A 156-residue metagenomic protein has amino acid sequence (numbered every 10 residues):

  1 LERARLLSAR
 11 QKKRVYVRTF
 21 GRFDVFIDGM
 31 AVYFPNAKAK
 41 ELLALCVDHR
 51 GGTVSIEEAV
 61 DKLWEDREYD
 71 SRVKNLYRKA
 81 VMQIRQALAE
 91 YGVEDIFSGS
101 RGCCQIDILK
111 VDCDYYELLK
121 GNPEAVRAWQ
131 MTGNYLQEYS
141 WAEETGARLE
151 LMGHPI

Functional and structural regions predicted by a protein language model:
L1-I156: Intrinsically disordered, low-complexity protein-interaction/activation regions
